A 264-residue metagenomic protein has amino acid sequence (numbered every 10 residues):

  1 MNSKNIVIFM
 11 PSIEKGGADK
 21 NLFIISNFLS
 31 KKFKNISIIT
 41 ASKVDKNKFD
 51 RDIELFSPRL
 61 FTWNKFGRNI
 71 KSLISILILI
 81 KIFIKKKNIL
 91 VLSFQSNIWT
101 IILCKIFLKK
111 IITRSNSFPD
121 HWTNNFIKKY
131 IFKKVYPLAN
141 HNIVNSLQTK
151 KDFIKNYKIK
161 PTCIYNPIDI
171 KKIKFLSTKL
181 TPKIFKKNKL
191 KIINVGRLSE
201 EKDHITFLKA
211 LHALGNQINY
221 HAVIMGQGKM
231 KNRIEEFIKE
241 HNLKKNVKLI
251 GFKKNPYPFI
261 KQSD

Functional and structural regions predicted by a protein language model:
M1-K4, L176-K191, Q217: Nucleotide-sugar donor-binding and catalytic loop/hinge architecture of NDP-sugar-dependent glycosyltransferases
I8-N69, T149-I154, K229-M230: N-terminal strand-loop element at the rim of the active site of nucleotide-sugar-dependent glycosyltransferases
D19-I24, L190, N194-A213, K229-E236 (+1 more regions): A conserved mid-protein helix/loop that constitutes part of the nucleotide-sugar donor-binding site
I38-D45, V195-E201, H221-I234, F252: Glycosyltransferase donor-sugar binding loop
G67, F83, I112-N140, I154: A conserved, positively charged/aromatic
S72-S75, L92-W99, S115-N116: Short His-centered aromatic/hydrophobic patch
Q148, P167: Carbohydrate-associated surface elements
M230-R233, K244-K253, F259: Active-site donor-binding acidic/aromatic loop of nucleotide-activated sugar and phosphosugar transferases involved
